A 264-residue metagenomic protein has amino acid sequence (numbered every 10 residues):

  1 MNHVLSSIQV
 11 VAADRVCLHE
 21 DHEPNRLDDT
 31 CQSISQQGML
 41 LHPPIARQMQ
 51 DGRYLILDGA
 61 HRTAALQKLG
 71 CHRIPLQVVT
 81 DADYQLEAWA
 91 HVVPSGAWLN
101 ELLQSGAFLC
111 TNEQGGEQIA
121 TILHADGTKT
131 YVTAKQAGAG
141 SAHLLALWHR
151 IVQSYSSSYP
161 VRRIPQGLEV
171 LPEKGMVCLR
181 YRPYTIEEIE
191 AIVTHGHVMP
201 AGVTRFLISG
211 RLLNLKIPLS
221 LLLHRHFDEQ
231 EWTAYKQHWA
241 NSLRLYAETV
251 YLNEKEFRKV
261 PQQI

Functional and structural regions predicted by a protein language model:
M1-R53, H61, Q67, C71-H72 (+1 more regions): Short alpha-helix boundary/capping and kink motifs at helix termini
L40-L55, H61-S95, P165, I186 (+2 more regions): A short, basic-hydrophobic beta/loop patch
L41-H42, G52-Y54, E117, E173-V177: Short, surface-exposed beta-edge/turn micro-motifs
I56-L57, R180: Short beta-strand scaffold positions
T80-A137, E188-A201: Amphipathic, charge-rich alpha-helical segments that serve as recognition/docking helices
A134-G175: A mid-sequence, solvent-exposed acidic-amphipathic segment
Q166-P172, C178-H226: Long, compositionally biased intrinsically disordered regions
P218-I264: Charge-dense, extended regions
